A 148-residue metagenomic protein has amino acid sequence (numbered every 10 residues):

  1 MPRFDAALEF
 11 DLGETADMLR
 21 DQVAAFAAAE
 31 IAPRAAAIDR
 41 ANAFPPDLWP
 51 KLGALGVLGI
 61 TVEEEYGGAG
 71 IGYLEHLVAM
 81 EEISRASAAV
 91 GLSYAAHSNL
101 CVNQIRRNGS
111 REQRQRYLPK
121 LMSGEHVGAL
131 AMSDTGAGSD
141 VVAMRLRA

Functional and structural regions predicted by a protein language model:
M1-T15: Intrinsic disorder at enzyme termini
E14-M18, L58-T61: Short low-complexity stretches enriched in small and charged residues
T15-A29: A non-catalytic, amphipathic alpha-helix used as a structural packing/dimerization or gating element in enzyme scaffolds
A25, E30-A148: Glycine-rich flavin
